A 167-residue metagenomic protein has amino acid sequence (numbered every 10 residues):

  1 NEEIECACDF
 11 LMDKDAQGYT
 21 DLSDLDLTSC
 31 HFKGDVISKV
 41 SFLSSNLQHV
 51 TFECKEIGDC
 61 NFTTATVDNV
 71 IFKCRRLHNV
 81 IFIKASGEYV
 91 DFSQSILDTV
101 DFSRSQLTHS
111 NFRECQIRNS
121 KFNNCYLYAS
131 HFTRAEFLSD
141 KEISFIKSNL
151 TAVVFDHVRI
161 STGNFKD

Functional and structural regions predicted by a protein language model:
E3-D167: Tandem repeat scaffolds
